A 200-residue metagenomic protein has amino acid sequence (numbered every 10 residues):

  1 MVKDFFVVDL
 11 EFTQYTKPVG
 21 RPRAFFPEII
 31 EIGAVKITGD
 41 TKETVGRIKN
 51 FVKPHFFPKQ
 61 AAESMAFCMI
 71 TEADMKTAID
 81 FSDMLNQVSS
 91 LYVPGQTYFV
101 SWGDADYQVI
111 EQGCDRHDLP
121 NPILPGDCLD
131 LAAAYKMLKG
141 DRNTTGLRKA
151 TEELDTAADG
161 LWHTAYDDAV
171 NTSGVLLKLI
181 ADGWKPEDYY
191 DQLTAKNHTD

Functional and structural regions predicted by a protein language model:
V2-F6, L10-E111, P122, E152: Conserved non-catalytic scaffold segment of RNase H-like nuclease domains
V8, L129, D167: Active-site flanking residues adjacent to catalytic metal/cofactor-binding acidic residues
F12-Q14, A133, N171: Short, glycine/acidic-enriched loop or turn micro-motifs at the edges of active sites
V52-C68, E72-M75, A132-A169: Active-site-proximal helix-loop-helix substrate-binding element of RNase H-like nuclease domains
Q108, V170-S173: A structural signal for well-ordered alpha-helical segments within the folded catalytic domains of diverse enzymes
D115-L119: Short, surface-exposed basic-aromatic patches at helix termini and helix-loop junctions that form
P122-Y135: Conserved beta-strand -> loop -> alpha-helix junction used to position metal-binding or nucleic-acid-contacting
E153, S173-D200: Acidic two-metal-ion nuclease catalytic site recognized across multiple nuclease folds, prominently DnaQ/RNase D-T
